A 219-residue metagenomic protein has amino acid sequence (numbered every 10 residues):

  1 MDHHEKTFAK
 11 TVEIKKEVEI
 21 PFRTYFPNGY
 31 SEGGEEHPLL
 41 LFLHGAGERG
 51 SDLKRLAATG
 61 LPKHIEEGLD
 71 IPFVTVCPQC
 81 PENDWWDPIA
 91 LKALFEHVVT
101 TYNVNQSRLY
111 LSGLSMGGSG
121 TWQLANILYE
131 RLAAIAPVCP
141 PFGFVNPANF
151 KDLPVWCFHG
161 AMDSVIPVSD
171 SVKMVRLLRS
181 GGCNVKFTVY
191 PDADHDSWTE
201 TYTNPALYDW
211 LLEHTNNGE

Functional and structural regions predicted by a protein language model:
M1-L39, F73, S112-L114, S119 (+7 more regions): A domain-start/cap signature at the N-terminus of enzymes
N28-E35, N83-M116, I127: Gly/Ser-rich "nucleophile elbow"/oxyanion-hole loop immediately N-terminal to the catalytic nucleophile in hydrolases
H37-L39, L43-K92: Active-site machinery of serine-nucleophile hydrolases
V99-T101, S107-K151: Primarily recognizes the serine-hydrolase "nucleophile elbow" in alpha/beta-hydrolase and SGNH/GDSL folds
W156-H159, D163: Short beta-strand/loop motif that positions the catalytic acidic residue of the alpha/beta-hydrolase fold
G160, F187-S197: Histidine-bearing beta->alpha loop at or near hydrolase active sites
S164-D170: Conserved alpha/beta-hydrolase "acid-adjacent" motif
W198-D209: Post-His helix in hydrolase/transferase enzymes
